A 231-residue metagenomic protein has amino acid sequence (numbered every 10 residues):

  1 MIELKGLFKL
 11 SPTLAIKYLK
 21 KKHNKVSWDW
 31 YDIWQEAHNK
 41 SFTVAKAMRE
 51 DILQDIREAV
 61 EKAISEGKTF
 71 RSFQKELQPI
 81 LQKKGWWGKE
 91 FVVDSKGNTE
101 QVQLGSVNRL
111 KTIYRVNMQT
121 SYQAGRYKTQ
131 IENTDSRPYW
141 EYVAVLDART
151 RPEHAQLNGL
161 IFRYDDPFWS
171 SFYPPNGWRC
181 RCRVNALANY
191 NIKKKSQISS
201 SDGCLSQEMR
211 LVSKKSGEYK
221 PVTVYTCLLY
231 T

Functional and structural regions predicted by a protein language model:
M1-G88: Structured, charged N-terminal subsegments at the starts of enzyme catalytic cores and at intra-chain domain/subunit
E61-T134, P138: Active-site acidic/histidine clusters and adjacent loop/turn architecture that either coordinate catalytic ions
R115-I192: Conserved short secondary-structure elements within globular domains
N191-S200: Short, charged, solvent-exposed linker or helix-capping segments at domain edges/interfaces that act as flexible hinges
S206-M209: Conserved catalytic alpha/beta cores of large enzymes that bind or transform nucleotide phosphates and polynucleotides
Y230-T231: Conserved small/polar residues in nucleotide/adenosyl-binding loops
